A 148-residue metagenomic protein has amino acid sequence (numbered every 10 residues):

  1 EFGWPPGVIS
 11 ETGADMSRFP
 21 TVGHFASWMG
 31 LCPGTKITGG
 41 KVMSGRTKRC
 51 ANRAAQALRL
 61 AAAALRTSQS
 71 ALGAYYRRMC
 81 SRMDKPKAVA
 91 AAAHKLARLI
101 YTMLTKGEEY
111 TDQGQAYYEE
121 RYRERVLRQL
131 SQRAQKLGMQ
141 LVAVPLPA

Functional and structural regions predicted by a protein language model:
F2-A88: Phosphate-backbone recognition surface of nucleic-acid-processing proteins
G39-S44, Y75-A148: Low-complexity, acidic/Ser/Thr- and charged residue-rich accessory regions of DNA metabolism proteins
